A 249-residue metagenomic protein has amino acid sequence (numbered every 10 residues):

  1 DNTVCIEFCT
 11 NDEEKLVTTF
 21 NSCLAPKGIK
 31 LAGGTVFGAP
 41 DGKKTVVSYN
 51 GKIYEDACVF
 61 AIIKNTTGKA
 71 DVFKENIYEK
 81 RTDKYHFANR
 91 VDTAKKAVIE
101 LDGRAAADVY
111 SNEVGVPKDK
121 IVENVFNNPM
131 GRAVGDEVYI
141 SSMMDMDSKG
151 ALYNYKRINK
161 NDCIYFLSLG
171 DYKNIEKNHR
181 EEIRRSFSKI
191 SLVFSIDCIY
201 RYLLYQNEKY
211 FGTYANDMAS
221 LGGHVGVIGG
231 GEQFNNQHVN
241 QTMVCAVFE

Functional and structural regions predicted by a protein language model:
D1-E249: Hydrophobic alpha/beta core scaffold segments
